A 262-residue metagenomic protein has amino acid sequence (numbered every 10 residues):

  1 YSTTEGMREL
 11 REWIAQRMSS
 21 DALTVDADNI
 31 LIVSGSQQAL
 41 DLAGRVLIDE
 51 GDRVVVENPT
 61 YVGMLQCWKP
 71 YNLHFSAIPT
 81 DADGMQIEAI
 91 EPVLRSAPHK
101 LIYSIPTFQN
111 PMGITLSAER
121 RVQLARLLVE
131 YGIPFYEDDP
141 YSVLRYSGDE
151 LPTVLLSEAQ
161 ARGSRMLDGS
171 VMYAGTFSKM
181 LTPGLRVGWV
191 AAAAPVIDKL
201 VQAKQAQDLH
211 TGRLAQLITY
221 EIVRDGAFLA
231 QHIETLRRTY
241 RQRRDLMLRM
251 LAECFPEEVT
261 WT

Functional and structural regions predicted by a protein language model:
Y1-G132, Y136, S142-L144, D149-R165 (+1 more regions): Conserved core of the PLP fold type I
L23, D52-R53, H99, I197 (+2 more regions): Secondary-structure boundary/capping residues
L23, H99, T107, I133 (+4 more regions): Generic structural signal for secondary-structure transition and capping sites
D26, L167-S170, E257: Residue-level signal for beta-strand positions within conserved beta-sheet cores that form or flank
Q123, E257-V259: Generic recognition of flexible, low-complexity loop/linker segments
S170-E253, T260-T262: PLP-dependent aminotransferase class I/II
